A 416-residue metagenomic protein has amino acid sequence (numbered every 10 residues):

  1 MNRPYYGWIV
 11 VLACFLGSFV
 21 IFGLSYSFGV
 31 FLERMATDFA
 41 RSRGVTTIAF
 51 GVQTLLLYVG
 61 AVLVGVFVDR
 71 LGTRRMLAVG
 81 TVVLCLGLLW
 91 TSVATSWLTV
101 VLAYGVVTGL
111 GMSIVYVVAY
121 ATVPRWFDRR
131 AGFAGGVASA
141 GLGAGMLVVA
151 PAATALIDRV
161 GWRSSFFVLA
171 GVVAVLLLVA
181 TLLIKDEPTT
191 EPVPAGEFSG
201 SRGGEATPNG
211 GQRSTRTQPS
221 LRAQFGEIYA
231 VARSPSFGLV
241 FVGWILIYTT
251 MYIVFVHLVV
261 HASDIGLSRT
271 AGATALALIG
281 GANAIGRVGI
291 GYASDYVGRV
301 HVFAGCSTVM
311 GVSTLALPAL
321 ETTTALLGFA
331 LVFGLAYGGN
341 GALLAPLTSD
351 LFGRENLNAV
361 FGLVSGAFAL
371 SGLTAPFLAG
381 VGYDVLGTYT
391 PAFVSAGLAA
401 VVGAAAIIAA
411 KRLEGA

Functional and structural regions predicted by a protein language model:
F19, G87, T99-S113, I245 (+1 more regions): Hydrophobic core of transmembrane alpha-helices in multi-pass small-molecule transporters, especially MFS/SLC-type
F28-L32, A232-V288, Y292, A375: Extracytoplasmic gate region of multi-pass secondary transporters
M35, S113-F127, G339-F352: Intracellular juxtamembrane helix-capping segments at the cytosolic ends of symmetry-related transmembrane helices
G60-G72, R287-G298, Y383-D384: Helix-to-loop junctions at the C-terminal end of transmembrane segments in multipass secondary transporters
V82-T95, V309-E321: C-terminal ends and interior cores of transmembrane alpha-helices in multi-pass membrane transporters/permeases
L142-T189: Helix-loop-helix hairpin linking two adjacent transmembrane segments in secondary transporters
A170-G211, G403-K411: C-terminal membrane-cytosol helix-exit motif in multi-pass small-molecule transporters
T250-M251, L267, A271, A277-L347: C-terminal transmembrane helical hairpin of 12-TM major facilitator-type secondary transporters
